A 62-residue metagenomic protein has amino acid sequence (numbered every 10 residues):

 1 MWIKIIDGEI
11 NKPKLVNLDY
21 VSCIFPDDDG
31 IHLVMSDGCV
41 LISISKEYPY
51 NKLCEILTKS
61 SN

Functional and structural regions predicted by a protein language model:
M1-K14, Y20-N62: Acidic, Ser/Thr- and proline-rich intrinsically disordered linker/docking segments of eukaryotic scaffolds
